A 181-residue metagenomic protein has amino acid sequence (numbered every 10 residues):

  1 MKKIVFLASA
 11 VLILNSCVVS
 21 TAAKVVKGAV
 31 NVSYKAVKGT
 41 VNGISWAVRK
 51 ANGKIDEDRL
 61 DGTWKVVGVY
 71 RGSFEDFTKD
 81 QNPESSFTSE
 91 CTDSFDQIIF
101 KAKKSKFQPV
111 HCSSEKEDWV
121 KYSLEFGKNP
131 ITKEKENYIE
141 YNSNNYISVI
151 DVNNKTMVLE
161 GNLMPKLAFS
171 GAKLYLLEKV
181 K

Functional and structural regions predicted by a protein language model:
I4-L14: Sec-dependent N-terminal signal peptides
K24-K54: Post-signal peptide N-terminal segment of mature Sec-exported envelope proteins
I55, T63-K104, A168: Short, solvent-exposed loop/hinge segments that bridge or flank secondary-structure elements
L60-G62, K155: A glycine-anchored, Pro-Gly-centered beta-turn/N-cap motif
Y70-G72, D96-N154: Contiguous, well-ordered beta-strand patches that form the walls/edges of small beta-barrel/beta-sandwich domains
K121-F126, E160-K181: Edge beta-strand at a domain terminus
